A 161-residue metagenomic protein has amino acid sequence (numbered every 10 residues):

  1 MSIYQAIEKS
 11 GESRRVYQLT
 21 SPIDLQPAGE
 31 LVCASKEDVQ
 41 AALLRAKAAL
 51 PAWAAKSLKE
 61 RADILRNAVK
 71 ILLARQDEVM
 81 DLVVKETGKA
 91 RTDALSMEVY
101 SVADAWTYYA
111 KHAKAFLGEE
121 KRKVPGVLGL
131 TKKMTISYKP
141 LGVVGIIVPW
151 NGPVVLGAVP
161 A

Functional and structural regions predicted by a protein language model:
M1-K132: N-terminal Rossmann-like NAD(P)+-binding subdomain of aldehyde/semialdehyde dehydrogenases
E120-A161: Conserved small-residue-rich beta-alpha loop and adjacent elements that most often cradle the phosphate/pyrophosphate
